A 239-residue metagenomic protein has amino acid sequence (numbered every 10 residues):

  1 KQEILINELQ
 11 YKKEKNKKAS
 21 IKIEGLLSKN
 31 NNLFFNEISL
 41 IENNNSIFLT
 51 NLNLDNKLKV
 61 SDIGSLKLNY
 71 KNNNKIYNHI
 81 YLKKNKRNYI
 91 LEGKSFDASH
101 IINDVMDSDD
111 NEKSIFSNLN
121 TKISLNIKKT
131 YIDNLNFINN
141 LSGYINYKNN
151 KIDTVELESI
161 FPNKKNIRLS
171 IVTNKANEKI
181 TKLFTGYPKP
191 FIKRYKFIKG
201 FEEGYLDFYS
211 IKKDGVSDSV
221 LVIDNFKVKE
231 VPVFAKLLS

Functional and structural regions predicted by a protein language model:
K1-E42, F48-S239: Membrane-proximal interfacial segments on either side of biological membranes
